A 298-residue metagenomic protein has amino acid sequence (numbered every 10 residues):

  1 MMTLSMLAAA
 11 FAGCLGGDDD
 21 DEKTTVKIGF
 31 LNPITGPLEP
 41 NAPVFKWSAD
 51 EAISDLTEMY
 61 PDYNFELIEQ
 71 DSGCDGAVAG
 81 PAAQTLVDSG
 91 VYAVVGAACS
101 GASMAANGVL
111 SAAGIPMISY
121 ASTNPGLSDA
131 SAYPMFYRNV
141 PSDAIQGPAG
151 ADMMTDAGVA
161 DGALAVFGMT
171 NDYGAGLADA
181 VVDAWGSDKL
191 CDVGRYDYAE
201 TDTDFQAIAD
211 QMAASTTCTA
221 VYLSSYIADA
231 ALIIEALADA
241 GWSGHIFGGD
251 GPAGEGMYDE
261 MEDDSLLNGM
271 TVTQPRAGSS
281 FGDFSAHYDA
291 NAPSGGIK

Functional and structural regions predicted by a protein language model:
M1-T25: Secretory targeting signatures
D19-F30, M59-N64, T155-G162: Immediate post-signal peptide segment of exported/extracytoplasmic ligand-binding proteins
K23-T25, P40-W47, S54-A130, N139 (+2 more regions): Beta-alpha junction/loop-to-helix N-cap segments that form part of ligand/metal-binding clefts
L31-I34, Q70-G73, G96-S100, Y120-T123 (+6 more regions): Active-site-proximal beta-strand/loop segments in catalytic clefts of secreted hydrolases
T35-W47, D172-G176: Glycine- and acidic-residue-enriched helix-capping/strand-helix junction motifs
P81, P125-G126, P134-G241, S279 (+1 more regions): Extracellular/periplasmic Venus flytrap/periplasmic-binding protein
L86-A98, I118-Y120, A163-G168, V193 (+5 more regions): Periplasmic-binding protein-like
I234-K298: Extracellular/periplasmic periplasmic-binding protein-like sensory domains
